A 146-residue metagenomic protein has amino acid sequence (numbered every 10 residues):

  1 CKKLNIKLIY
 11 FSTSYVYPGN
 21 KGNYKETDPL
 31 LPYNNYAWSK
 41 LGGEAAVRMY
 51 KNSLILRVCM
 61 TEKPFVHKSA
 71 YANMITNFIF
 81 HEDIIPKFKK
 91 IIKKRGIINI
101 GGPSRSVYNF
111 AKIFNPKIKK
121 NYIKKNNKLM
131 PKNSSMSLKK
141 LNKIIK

Functional and structural regions predicted by a protein language model:
C1, V47-K51, N115: A generic structural signal for well-ordered alpha-helical segments
C1-L31: Conserved Rossmann-fold NAD(P)-dependent oxidoreductase catalytic core, especially the SDR/UDP-sugar
D28-L41, M74-E82, S104-R105: Short-chain dehydrogenase/reductase
L31-C59: Active-site Tyr-X1-5-Lys
N52, V58-K68, I75-R105: Alpha-helical substrate-binding/gating segment
K87-S137: Mid/C-terminal beta-alpha module of Rossmann-like enzyme folds, strongest in SDR-family dehydrogenases/epimerases
M136-K146: Amphipathic terminal alpha-helices
